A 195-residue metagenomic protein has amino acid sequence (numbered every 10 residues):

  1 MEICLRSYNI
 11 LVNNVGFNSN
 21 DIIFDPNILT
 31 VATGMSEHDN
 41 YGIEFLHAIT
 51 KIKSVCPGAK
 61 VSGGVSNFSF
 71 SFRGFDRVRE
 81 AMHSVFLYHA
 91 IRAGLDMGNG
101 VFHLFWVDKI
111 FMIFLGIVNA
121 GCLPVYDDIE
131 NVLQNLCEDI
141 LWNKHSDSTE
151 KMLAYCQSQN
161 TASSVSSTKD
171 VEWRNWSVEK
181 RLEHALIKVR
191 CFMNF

Functional and structural regions predicted by a protein language model:
M1-F195: ATP-dependent carboxylate/acyl-activation modules
